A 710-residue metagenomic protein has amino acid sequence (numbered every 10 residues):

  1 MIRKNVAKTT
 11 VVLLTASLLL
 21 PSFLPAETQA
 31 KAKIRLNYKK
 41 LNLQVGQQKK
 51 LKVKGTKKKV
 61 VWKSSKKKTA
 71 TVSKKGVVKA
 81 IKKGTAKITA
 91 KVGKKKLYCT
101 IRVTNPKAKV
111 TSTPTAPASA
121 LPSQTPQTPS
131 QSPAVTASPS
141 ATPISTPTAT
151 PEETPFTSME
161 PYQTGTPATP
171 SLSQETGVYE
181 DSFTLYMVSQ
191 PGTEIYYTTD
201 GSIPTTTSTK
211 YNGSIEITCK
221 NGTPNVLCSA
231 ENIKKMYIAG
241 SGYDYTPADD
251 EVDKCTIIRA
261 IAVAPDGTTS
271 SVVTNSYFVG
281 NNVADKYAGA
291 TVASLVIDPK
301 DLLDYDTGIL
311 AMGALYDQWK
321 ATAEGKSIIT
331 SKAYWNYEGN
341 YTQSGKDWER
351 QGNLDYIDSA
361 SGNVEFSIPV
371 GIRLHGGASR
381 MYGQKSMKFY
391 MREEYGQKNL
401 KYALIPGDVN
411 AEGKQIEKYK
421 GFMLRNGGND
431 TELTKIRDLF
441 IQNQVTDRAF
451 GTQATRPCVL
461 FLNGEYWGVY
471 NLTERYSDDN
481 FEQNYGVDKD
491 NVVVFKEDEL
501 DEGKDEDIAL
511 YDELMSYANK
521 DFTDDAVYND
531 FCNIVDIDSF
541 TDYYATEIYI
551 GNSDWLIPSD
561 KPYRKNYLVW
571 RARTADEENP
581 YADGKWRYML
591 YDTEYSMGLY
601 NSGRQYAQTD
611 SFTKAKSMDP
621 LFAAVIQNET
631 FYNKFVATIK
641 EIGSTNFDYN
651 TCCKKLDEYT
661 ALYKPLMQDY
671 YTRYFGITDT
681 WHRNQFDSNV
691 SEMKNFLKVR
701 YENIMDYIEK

Functional and structural regions predicted by a protein language model:
M1-K33, V53, G76, I88 (+3 more regions): Gram-positive cell-envelope targeting signals
T28-P114, K234-K235, G371: Extracytoplasmic soluble-region selector
K95-C99, T269-T274, Q453-A454, R564: Extracellular and select intracellular beta-sandwich modules with Ser/Thr-enriched, small-residue motifs on
K107-T164: Ser/Thr/Gly/Pro-rich low-complexity, disordered linker/stalk segments of secreted and cell-surface proteins
A141, A149-Q343, W348-Q351, Y356-S359 (+3 more regions): Short, compositionally stereotyped local motifs that mark structural "simplifiers"
T291, K300-K320, S327-K332, Y341-S344 (+9 more regions): Middle-to-C-terminal accessory/interaction subdomains
L295, G325-E506: Conserved ATP-binding subdomain of kinase catalytic cores across diverse folds
